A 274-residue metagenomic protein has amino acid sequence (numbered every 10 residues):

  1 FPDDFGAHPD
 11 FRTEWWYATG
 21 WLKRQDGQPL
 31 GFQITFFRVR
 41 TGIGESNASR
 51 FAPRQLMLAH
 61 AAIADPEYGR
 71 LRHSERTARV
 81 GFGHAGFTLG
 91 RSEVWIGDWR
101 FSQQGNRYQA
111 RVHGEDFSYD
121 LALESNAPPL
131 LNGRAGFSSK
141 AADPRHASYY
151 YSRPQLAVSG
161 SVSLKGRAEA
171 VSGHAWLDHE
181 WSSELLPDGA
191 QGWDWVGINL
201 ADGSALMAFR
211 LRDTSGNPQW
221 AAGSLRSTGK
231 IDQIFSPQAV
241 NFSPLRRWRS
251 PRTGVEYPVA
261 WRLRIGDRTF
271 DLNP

Functional and structural regions predicted by a protein language model:
F1-P274: Structured soluble/peripheral alpha/beta segments that form catalytic or ligand/cofactor-binding pockets
